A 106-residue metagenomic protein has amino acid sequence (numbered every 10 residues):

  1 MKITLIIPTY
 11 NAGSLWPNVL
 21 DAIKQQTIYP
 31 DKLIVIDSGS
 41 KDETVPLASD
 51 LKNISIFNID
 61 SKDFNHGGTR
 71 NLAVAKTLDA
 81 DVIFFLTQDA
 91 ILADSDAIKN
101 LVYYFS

Functional and structural regions predicted by a protein language model:
K2-T4: Cell-envelope/extracellular polymer assembly enzymes that use nucleotide-activated donors
A12-Q25: Short, well-formed alpha-helical segments that are part of the catalytic scaffolds of diverse glycosyltransferases
P17, D42-S49: Acidic helix N-cap motif at the loop->helix transition within catalytic regions of sugar-transfer enzymes
D31-G39, I59: Short beta-strand/loop segment that forms part of the nucleotide-sugar
D37-V45, A90-I91: A conserved acidic beta->alpha catalytic loop
D60-L78: Glycine-rich, basic loop-to-helix element that forms the pyrophosphate-binding segment of sugar-nucleotide handling
A80-I91: Short beta-strand-to-loop acidic/aromatic patch adjacent to the donor-nucleotide binding site
S95-S106: Conserved donor NDP-sugar-binding/catalytic core segment of glycosyltransferases
